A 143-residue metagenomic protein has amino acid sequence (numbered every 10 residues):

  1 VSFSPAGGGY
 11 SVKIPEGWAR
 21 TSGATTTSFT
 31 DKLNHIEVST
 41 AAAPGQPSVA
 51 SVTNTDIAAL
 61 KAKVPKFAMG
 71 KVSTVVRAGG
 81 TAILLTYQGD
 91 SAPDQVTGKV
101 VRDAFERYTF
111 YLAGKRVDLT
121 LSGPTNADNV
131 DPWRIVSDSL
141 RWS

Functional and structural regions predicted by a protein language model:
V1-G7, T27-F29, S73-V76, F110: Short acidic-hydrophobic surface loop/beta-edge motif
S4-A58: Secretory pathway targeting signatures of secreted, lumenal, and periplasmic proteins
P15, A41, Y87-Q88, L121-S122: Active-site-proximal beta-strand/loop segments in catalytic clefts of secreted hydrolases
G17, K32-H35, A78-G80, F110-R116: Short, solvent-exposed coil/turn segments at beta-strand boundaries
W18, G114-S143: Surface-exposed amphipathic alpha-helical segments
S22, L60, V64, L140-R141: Sec/Tat-exported extracytoplasmic proteins
S39-Q46, V72, S122-N126: Second-shell loop/turn segments in exported
A59-L112: Signature of long, low-cysteine stretches enriched in small and polar/charged residues
